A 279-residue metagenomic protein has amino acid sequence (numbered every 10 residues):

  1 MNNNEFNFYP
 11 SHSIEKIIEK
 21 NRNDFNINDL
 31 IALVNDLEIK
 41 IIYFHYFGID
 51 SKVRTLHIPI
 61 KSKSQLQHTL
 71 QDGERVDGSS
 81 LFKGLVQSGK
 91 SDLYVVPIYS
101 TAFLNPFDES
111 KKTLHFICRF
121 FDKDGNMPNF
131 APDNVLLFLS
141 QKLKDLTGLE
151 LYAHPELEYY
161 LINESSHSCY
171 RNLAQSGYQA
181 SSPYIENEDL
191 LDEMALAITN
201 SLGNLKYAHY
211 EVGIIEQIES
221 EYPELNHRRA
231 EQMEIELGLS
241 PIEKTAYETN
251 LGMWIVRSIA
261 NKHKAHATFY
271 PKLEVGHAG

Functional and structural regions predicted by a protein language model:
M1-I214, I218-E219, L239-W254: ATP/Mg2+-dependent ligation/transfer catalytic cores
K111-T113, H154, R228-A230, A278-G279: Short, solvent-exposed loop/turn segments at the edges of secondary structure
L161-I162, I214-P223, A230-E234, F269-G279: Beta-rich nucleic-acid/ligand-interaction surfaces
L237, T245-G279: Acidic, glycine-rich loop-and-beta core segments that form the ion-binding/anion-interacting portion of active sites
